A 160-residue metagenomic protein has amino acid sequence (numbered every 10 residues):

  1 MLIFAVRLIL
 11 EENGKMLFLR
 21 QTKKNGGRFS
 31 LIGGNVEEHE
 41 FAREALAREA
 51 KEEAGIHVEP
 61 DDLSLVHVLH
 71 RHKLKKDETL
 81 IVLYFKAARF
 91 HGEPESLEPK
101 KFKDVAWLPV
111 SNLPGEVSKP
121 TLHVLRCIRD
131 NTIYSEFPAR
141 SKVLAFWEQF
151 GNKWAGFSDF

Functional and structural regions predicted by a protein language model:
M1-L17, I32, V68, K86: Conserved N-terminal beta-strand and adjoining loop/helix that marks the start of the Nudix/MutT-like hydrolase domain
I3, E11, L31, R43 (+3 more regions): Short connector loops at helix/strand junctions that flank enzyme active sites, especially segments positioning acidic
E11-M16, K24-N25, E37, R71-H72 (+1 more regions): Short, charged/polar surface micro-motifs in flexible loops or helix N-caps
K15-E52, N152: Conserved Nudix-box catalytic region and its N-terminal flanking loop in Nudix hydrolases and closely related
L19-Q21, V68, P99: Residue-level detector of high-confidence beta-strand sites
G26-F29, K100-F160: Nudix hydrolase/Nudix homology domain
H57-H67: A short coil-to-beta-strand element that immediately follows conserved catalytic motifs
H70-P94, A106, C127-R129: Active-site-adjacent beta-strand/loop module that shapes the phosphate/pyrophosphate-binding cleft
